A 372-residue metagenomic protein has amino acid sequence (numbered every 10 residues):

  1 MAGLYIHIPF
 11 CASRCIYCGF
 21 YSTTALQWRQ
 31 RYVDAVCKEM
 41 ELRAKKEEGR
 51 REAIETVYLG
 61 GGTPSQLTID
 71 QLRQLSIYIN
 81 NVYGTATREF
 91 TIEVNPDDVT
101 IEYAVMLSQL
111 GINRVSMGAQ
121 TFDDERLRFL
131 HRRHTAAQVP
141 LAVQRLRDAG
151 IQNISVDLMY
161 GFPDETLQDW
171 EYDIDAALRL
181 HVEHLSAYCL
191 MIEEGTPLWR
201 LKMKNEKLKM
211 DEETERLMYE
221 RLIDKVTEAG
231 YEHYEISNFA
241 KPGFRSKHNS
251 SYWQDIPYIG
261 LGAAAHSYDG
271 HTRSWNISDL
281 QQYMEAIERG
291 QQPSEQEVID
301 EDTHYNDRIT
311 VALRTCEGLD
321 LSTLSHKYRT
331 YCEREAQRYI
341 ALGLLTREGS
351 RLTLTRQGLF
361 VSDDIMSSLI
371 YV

Functional and structural regions predicted by a protein language model:
M1, S22-K46, A53-Y328: C-terminal scaffold of the Radical SAM
M1-I8: Immediate flanking context of iron-sulfur cluster ligation sites
P9-F20: Local cysteine-cluster metal-coordination motifs and their immediate loop/turn environment, predominantly Fe-S cluster
K327-A341: Short amphipathic alpha-helical interaction segments
I340-S350: A short, conserved structural fragment
R351-T355: Minor-groove-contacting beta-hairpin "wing" of winged helix-turn-helix DNA-binding domains
Q357-V372: Short, amphipathic alpha-helical interaction segments positioned at domain boundaries
